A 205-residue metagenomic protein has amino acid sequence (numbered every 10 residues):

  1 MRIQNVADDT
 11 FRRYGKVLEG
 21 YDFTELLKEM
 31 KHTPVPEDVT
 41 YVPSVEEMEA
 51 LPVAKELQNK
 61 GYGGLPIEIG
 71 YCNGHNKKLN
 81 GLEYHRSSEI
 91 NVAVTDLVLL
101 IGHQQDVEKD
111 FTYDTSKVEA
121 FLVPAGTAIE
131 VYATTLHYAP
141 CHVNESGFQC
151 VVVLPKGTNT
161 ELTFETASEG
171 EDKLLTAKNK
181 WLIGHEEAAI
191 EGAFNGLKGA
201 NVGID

Functional and structural regions predicted by a protein language model:
M1-A125, A139-G147, V151-D205: Active-site region of the double-stranded beta-helix
T127-I129, T134-Y138: Histidine-centered metal-chelating micro-motifs
